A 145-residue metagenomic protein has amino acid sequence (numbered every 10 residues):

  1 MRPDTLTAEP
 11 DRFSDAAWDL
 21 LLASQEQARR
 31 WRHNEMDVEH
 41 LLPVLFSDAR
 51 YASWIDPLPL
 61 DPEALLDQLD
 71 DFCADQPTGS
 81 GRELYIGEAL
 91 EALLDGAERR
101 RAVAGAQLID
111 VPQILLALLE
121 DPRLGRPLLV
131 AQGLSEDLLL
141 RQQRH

Functional and structural regions predicted by a protein language model:
M1-H145: Histone-fold recognition with a strong bias for associated Lys/Arg-rich disordered tails
